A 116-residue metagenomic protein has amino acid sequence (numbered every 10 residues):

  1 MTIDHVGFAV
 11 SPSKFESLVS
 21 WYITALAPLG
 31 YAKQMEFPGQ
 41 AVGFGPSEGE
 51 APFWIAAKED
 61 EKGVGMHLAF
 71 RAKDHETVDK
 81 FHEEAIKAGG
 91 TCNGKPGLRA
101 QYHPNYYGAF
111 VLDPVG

Functional and structural regions predicted by a protein language model:
M1-D4: Extreme N-terminal starter segment of soluble prokaryotic enzymes
V6-G7, M66: Short amphipathic alpha-helical segments at helix-loop
G7, G45, A56, G97 (+1 more regions): Residue-level detector of conserved, well-ordered beta-strand and adjacent loop positions that form binding/recognition
G7-A51: Core segments of cupin and vicinal oxygen chelate
P12-F15, A69-V115: Vicinal oxygen chelate
M35, P46, E59, A100-Y102: Sterically constrained small-residue positions within well-ordered secondary structures of folded domains
V42-K87: Long, continuous compositionally biased terminal/linker segments
A51-I55, V111-G116: Short, charged low-complexity intrinsically disordered segments located at boundaries of structured domains
